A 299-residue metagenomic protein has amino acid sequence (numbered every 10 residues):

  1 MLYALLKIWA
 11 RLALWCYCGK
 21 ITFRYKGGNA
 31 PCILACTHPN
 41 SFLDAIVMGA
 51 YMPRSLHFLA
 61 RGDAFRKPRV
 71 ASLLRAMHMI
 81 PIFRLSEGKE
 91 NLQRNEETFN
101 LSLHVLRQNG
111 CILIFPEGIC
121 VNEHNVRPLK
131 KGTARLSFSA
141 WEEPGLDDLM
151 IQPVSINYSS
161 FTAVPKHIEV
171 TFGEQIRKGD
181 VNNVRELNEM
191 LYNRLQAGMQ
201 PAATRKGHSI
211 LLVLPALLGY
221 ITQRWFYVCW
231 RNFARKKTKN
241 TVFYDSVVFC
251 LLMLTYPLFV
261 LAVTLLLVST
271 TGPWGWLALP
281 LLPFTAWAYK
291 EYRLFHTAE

Functional and structural regions predicted by a protein language model:
L2-L6, A10-I176, V228, N232-F243 (+1 more regions): Soluble catalytic domains of membrane acyltransferases
I21, M199-A203, T222: Residue-level signal for secondary-structure boundary elements
I80, E143, R194, G198 (+1 more regions): Phosphate/oxyanion-binding loops and surfaces in catalytic or ligand/nucleic-acid-binding neighborhoods
I176-A203: Charged, amphipathic alpha-helical linkers/stalks
P201-V213: Cytosolic-side membrane-insertion boundary helix
V213-W225: Hydrophobic, aromatic-rich membrane-embedded alpha-helical segments
